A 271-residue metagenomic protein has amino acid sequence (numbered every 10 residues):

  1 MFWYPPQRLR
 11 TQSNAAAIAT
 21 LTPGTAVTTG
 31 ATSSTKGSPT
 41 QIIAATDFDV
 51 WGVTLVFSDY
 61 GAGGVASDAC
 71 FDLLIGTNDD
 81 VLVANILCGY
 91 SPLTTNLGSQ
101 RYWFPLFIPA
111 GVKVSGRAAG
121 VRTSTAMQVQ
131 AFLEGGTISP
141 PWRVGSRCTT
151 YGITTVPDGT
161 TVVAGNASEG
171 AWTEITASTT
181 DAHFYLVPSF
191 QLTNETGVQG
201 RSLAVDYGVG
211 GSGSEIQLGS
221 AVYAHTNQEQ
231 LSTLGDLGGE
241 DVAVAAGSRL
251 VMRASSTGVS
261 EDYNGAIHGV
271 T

Functional and structural regions predicted by a protein language model:
M1-T271: Beta-strand-centric surfaces of beta-sandwich/beta-rich domains
